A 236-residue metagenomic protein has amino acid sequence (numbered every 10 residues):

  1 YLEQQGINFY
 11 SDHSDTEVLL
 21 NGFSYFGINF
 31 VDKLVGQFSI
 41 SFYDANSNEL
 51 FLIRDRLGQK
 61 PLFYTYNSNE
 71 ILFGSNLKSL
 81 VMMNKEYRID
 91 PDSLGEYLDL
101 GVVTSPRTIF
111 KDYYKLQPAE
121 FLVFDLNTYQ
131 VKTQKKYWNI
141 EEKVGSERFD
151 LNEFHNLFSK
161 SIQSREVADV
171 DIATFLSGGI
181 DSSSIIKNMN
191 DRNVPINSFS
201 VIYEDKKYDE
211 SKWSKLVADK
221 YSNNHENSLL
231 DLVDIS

Functional and structural regions predicted by a protein language model:
Y1-T16, Y43-S146: N-terminal segments that mediate ammonia production and transfer in glutamine-dependent amidotransferase systems
Q4, Y25, A45-I71, L126 (+1 more regions): ATP-dependent adenylate-handling active sites, centered on carboxylate activation for C-N bond formation
F9-Y10, G27-V31, R107-F110, S161-R165: Short helix-to-loop capping/linker segments positioned immediately adjacent to catalytic or ligand/cofactor-binding
S11-D15, L34, D90, L94 (+3 more regions): Hydrophobic (often cysteine-bearing) scaffold residues that line and stabilize catalytic clefts of nucleotide/cofactor
H13-S47: Catalytic core of PPM/PP2C metal-dependent serine/threonine phosphatase domains
L19, L122, A218: Residue-level signal for inorganic ion chemistry
D32-G36, R107-Y114, V167-I172, S200: Short coil/turn segments at secondary-structure boundaries
G36, Q130-T133, V170, V194: Residue-level signal for beta-strand positions within conserved beta-sheet cores that form or flank
